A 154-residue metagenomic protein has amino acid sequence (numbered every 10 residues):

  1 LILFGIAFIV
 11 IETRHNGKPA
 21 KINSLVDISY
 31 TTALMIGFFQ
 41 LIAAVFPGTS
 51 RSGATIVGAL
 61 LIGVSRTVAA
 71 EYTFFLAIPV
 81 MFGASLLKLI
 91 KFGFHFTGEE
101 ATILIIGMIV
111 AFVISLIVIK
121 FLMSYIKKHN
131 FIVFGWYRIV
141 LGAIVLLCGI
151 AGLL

Functional and structural regions predicted by a protein language model:
L1-L154: Multi-pass membrane proteins that catalyze or facilitate reactions on polyprenyl-/lipid-phosphate substrates and their
